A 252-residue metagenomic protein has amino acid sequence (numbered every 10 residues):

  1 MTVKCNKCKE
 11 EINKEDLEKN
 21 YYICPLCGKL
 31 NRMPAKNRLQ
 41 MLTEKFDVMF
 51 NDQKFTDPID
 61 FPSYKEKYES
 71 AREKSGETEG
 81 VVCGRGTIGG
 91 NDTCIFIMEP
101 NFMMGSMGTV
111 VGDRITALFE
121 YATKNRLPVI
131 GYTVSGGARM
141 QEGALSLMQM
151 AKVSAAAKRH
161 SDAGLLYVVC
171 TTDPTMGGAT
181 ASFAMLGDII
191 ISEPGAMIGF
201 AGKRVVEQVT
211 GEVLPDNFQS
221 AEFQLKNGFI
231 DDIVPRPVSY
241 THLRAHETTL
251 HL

Functional and structural regions predicted by a protein language model:
M1-T78, R85-I88, R244: Intrinsically disordered, low-complexity segments enriched in small/flexible residues
E77-E79, S106-A117: Glycine-rich anion/phosphate-binding loops
R85, E120-Y121, L145-C170: An acidic, glycine-rich surface segment that forms the CoA-thioester-binding/catalytic face of crotonase-fold enzymes
G86-E99, R114-A138: A structural preference for short, pocket-lining loop segments at secondary-structure junctions
V129-A144, H160-G199: Glycine-rich beta-to-alpha active-site loop
M185-Q208, D231-Y240: Gly/Pro- and small hydrophobic-enriched strand-loop and loop-to-helix capping segments that sit at the rims
D216, S220-F223, D231-D232, P237: C-terminal binding/interaction regions
T241-T248: Conserved small/polar residues in nucleotide/adenosyl-binding loops
